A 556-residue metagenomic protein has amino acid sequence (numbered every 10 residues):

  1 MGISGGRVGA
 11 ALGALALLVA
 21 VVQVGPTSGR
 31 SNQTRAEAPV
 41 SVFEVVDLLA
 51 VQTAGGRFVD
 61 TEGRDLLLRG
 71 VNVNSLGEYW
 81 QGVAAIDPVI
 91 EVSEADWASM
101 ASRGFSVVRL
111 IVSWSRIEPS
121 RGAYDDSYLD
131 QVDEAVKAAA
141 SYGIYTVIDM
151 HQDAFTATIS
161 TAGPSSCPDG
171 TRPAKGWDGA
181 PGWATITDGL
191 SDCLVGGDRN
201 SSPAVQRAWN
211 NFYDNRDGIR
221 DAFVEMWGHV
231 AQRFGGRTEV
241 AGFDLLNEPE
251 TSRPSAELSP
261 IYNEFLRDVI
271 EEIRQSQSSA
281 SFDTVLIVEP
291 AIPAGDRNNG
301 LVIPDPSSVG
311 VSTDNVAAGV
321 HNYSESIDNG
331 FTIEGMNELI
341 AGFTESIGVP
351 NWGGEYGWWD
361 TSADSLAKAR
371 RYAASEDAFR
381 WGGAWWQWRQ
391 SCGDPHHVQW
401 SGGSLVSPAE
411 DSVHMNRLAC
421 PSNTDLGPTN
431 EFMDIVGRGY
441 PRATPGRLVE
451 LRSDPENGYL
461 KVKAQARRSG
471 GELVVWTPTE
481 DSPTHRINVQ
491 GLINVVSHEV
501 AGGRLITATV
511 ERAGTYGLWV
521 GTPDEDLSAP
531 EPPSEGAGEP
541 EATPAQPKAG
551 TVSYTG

Functional and structural regions predicted by a protein language model:
G2-S28: Secretory targeting and sorting signals
V19-E44, S528-G556: C-terminal region of N-terminal signal peptides and the immediate post-cleavage residues of exported proteins
V46-A50, A54-L68, N72-V285, P290-V302: Active-site mouth of glycoside hydrolases
R69, N322, E334-I435: Substrate-binding cleft of secreted/luminal carbohydrate-active enzymes
R253-T361, R371-W381: Glycoside hydrolase catalytic-domain groove-lining segments
L286-A294, V302-F331, N416-P455, Y459: Glycan-recognition surfaces
T424-V449, G458-L460, G471-L473, V500-A529: C-terminal beta-strand-rich structural cap/linker in extracellular carbohydrate-active enzymes
K463-H485, Y516-L518: Surface-exposed beta-strand/loop patches in extracellular or lumenal glycoproteins
